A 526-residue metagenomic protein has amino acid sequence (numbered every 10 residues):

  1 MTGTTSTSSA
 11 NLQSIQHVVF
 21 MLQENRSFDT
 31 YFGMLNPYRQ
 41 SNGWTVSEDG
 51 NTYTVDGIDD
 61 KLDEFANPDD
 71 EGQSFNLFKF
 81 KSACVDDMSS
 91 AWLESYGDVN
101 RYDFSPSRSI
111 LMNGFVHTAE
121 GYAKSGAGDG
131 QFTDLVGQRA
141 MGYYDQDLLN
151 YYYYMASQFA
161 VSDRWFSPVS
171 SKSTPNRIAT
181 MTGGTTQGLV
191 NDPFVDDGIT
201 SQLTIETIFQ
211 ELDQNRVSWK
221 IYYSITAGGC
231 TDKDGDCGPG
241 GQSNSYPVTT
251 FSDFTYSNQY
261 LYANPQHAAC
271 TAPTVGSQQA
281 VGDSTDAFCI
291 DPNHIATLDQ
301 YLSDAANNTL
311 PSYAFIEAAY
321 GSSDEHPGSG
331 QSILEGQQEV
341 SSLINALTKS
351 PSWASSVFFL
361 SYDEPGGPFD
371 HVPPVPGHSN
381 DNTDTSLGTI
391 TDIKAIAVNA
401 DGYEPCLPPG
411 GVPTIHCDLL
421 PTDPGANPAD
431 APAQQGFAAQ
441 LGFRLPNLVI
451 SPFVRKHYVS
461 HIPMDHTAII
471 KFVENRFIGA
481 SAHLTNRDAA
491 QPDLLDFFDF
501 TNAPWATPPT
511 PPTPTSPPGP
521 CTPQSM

Functional and structural regions predicted by a protein language model:
M1-M526: N-terminal pro-sequences and low-complexity stem/linker regions of secreted or lumenal proteins
